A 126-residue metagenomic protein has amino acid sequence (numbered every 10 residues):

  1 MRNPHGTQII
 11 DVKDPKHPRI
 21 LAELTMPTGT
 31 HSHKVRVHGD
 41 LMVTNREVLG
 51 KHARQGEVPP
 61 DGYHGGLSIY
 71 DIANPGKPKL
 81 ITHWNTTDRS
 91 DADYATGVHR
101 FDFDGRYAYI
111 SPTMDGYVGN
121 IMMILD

Functional and structural regions predicted by a protein language model:
M1-D126: Feature marking well-ordered beta-strand scaffolds used for ligand recognition
